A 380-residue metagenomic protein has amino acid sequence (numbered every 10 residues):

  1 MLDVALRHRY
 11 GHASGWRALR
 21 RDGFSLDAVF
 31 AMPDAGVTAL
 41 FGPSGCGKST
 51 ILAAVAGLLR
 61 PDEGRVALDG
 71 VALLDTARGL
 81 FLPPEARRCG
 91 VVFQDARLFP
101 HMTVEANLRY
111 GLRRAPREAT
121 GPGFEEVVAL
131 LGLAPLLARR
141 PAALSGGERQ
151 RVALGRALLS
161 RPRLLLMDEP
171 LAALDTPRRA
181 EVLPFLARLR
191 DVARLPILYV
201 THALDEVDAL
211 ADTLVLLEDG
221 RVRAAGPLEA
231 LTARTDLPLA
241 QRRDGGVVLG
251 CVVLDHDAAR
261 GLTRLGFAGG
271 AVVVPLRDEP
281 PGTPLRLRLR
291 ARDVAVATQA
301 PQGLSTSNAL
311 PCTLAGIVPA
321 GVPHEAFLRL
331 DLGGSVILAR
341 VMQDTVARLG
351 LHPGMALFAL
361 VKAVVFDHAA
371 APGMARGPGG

Functional and structural regions predicted by a protein language model:
V71-T76, A119-L136, A187-R188: Conserved ABC ATPase "signature" region
L73-G90, R114, G121: ABC ATPase NBD coupling module
R140-L144, E148: Conserved ABC ATPase signature
L159-R163: A short, proline-enriched helix->beta-strand linker immediately N-terminal to the Walker B motif in ABC-type P-loop
L165-E169: Catalytic Walker B motif of ABC-type/P-loop ATPase nucleotide-binding domains
A187, D191, T201-G270: Internal alpha/beta loop-helix hairpins
A271-V318, V336, R340-G380: Glycine/charge-rich catalytic "coupling/switch" loops of P-loop NTPases
